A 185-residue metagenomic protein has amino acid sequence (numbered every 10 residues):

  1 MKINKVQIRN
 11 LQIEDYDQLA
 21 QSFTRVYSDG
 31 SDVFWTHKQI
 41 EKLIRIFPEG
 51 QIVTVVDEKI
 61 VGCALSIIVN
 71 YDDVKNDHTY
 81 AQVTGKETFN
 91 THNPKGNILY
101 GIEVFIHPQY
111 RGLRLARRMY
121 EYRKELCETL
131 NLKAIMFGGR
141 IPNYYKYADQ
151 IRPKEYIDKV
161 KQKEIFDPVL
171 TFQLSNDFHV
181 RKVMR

Functional and structural regions predicted by a protein language model:
M1-D77: Short amphipathic alpha-helix that is part of the acyltransferase structural core
K2, Q7-D15, T36, M119-L126 (+2 more regions): C-terminal/domain-terminus segments
L11, V104-I106: Hydrophobic adenine-recognition pocket in adenosine-nucleotide-binding enzymes
A64-E103, E121, F137, I141-F166 (+2 more regions): Conserved acyl-donor/pantetheine-binding loop and adjacent beta-alpha core of acyl/acetyltransferases and related
I106, G112-C127, M136-F137: Conserved acetyl-CoA-binding loop-helix of GNAT-fold acetyltransferases
L170: ATP phosphate-binding glycine-rich loop and adjacent ATP-lid/helix-beta elements within ATP-binding kinase/ATPase
Q173: Conserved active-site tyrosine of GNAT-family acetyltransferases
